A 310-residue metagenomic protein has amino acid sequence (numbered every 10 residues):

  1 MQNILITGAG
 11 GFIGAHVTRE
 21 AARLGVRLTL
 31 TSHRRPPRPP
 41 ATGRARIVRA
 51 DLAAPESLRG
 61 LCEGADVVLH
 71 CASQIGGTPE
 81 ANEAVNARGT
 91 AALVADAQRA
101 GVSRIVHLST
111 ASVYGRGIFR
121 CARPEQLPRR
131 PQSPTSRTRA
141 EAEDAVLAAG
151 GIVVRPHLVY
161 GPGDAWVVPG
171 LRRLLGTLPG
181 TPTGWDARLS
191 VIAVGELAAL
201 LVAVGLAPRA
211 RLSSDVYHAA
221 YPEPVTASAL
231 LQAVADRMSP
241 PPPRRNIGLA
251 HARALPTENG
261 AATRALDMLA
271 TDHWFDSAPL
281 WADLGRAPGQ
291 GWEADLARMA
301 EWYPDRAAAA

Functional and structural regions predicted by a protein language model:
I4-L24: N-terminal Rossmann NAD(P)H-binding glycine-rich loop of SDR-like oxidoreductase domains
R46-R88, D96, V113-R116: NAD(P)H-binding glycine-rich loop region in Rossmannoid oxidoreductase-like domains and their noncatalytic homologs
A91-P134: Conserved Rossmann-fold NAD(P)-dependent oxidoreductase catalytic core, especially the SDR/UDP-sugar
R130-V153: Active-site Tyr-X1-5-Lys
A165-G170, T183-L206, S214-H218: Substrate-positioning beta->alpha
V194, S228, R253-P288: Conserved C-terminal active-site "lid" loop/helix of NAD(P)H-dependent oxidoreductases that clamps the redox cofactor
L200-R264, A297, A307-A310: Mid/C-terminal beta-alpha module of Rossmann-like enzyme folds, strongest in SDR-family dehydrogenases/epimerases
A287-A310: Amphipathic terminal alpha-helices
